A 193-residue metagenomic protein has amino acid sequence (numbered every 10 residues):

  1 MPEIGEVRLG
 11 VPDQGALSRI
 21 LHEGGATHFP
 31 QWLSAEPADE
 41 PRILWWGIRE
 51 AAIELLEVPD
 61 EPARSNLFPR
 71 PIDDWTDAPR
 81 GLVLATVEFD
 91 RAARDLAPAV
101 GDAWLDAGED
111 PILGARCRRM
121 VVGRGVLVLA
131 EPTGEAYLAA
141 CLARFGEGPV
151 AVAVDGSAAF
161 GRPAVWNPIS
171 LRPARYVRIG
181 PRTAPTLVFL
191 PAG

Functional and structural regions predicted by a protein language model:
M1-D106, P111-G193: Glyoxalase I/VOC metalloenzyme domain signal
